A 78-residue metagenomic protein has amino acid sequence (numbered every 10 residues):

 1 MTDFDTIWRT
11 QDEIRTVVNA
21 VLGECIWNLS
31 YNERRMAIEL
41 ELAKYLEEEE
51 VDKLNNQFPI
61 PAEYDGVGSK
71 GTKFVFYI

Functional and structural regions predicted by a protein language model:
M1-M36: An N-terminal amphipathic alpha-helical segment
I26-K70: Acidic, low-complexity, intrinsically disordered interaction modules
F74-I78: Short, low-order "capping/linker" segments at domain edges
